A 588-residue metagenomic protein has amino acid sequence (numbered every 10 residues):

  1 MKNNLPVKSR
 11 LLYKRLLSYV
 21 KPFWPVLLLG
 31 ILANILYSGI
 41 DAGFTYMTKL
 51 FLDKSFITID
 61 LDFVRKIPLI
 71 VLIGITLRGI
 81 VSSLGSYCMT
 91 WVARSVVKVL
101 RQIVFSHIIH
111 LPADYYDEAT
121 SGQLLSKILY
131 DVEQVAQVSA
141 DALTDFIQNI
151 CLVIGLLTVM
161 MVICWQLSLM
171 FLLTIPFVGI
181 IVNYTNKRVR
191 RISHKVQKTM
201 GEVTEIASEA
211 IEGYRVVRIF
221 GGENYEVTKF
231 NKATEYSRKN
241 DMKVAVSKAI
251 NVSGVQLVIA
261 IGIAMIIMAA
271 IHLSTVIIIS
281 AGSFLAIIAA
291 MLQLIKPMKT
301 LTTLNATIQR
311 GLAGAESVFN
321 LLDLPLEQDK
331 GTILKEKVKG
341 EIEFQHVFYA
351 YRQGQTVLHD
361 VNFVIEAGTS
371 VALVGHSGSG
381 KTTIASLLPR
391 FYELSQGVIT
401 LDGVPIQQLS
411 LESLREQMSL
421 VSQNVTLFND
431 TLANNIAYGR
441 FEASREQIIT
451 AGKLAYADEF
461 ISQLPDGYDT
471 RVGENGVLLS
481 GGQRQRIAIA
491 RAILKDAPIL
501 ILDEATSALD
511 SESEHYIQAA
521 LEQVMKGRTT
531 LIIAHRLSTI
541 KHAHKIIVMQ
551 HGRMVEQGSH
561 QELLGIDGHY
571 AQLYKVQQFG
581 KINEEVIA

Functional and structural regions predicted by a protein language model:
M1-I40, F56-I70, G85-M89, A93 (+12 more regions): Membrane-integrated ABC transporters
K2-P6, T58, R94, Q102-S126 (+7 more regions): Short intracellular "coupling" helices and adjacent cytoplasmic loop segments at the cytosolic face of multi-pass
P22, V26-L36, L69-G74, T144-H194 (+2 more regions): Transmembrane helices of ABC transporter permease
P25, A113-D114, Y130-S139, L143 (+7 more regions): An intracellular "coupling" helix at the cytosolic face of ABC transporter transmembrane type-1 domains
L32, I40-F44, V81, L129-L173 (+2 more regions): Hydrophobic alpha-helical transmembrane segments of ABC transporter permease domains
I57-F63, V159-L173, S247-E316, L321-L322: Helix-loop-helix
G74-A93, A140, T144-C151, L172-V196 (+3 more regions): Alpha-helical transmembrane segments of multi-pass membrane proteins
K330, K337-A588: ABC-type nucleotide-binding domain
